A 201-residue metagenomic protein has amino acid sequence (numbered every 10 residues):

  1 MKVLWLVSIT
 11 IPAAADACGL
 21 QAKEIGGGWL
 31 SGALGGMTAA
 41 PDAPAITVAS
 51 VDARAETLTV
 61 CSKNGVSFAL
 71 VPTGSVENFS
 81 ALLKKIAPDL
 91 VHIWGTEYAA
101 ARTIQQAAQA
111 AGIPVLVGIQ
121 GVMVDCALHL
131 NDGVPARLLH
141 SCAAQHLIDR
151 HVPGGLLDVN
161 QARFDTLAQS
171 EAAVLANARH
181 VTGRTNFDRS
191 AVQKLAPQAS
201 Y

Functional and structural regions predicted by a protein language model:
M1-E56, V60-A69, I113: N-terminal subdomain of nucleotide-sugar transferases
K2-L6, Q109-P153, Y201: Active-site proximal beta-strand in glycosyltransferases
S8, W29, V51, W94 (+2 more regions): Replace "coordinates the UDP/GDP/TDP-sugar" with "coordinates nucleotide-activated sugar donors
S62-A81, I93, H151-R163: A short, charged, and often flexible helix/loop element on the N-terminal side of the glycosyltransferase catalytic
L82-Y98, I104, P114-L116: Short N-terminal targeting/anchoring amphipathic segment
R102-A107, A191, L195: A short acidic, amphipathic alpha-helical/loop segment
M123, L138-H180: Membrane-proximal helix-turn-helix segments that form the acceptor-binding/catalytic region of lipid-linked
A172-G183, R189-Y201: Helix-loop-beta element that forms the nucleotide-linked donor phosphate-binding surface in glycosyltransferases
